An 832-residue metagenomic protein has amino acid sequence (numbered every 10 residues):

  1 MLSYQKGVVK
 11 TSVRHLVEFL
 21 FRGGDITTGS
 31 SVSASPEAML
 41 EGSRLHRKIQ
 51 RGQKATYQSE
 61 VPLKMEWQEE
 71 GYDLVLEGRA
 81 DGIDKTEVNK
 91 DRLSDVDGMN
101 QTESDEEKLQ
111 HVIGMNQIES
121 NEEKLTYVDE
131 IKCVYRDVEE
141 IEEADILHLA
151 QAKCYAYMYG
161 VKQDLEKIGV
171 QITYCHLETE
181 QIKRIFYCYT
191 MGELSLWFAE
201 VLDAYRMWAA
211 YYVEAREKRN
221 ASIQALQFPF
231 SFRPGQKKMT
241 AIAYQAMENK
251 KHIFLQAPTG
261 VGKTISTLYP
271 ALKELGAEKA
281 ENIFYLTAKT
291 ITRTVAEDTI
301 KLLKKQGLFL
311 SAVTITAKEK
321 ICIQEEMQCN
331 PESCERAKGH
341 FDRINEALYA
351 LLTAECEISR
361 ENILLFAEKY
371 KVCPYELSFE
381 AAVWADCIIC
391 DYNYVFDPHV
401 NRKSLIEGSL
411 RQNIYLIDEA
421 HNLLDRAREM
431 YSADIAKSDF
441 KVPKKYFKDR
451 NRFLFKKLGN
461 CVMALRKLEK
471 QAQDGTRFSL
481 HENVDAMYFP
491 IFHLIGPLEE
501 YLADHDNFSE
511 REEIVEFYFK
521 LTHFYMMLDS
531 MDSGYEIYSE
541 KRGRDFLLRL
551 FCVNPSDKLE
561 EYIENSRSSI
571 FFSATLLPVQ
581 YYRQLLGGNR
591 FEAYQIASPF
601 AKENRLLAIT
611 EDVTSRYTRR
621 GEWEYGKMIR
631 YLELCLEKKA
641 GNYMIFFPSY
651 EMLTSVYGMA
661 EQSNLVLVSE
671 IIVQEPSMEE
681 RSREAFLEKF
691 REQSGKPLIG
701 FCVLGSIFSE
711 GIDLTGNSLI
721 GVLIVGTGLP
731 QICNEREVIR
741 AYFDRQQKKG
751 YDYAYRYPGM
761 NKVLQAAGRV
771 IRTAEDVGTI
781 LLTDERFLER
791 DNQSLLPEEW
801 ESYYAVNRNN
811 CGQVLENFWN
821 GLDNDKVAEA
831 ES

Functional and structural regions predicted by a protein language model:
M1-T86: Metal-dependent nuclease catalytic cores that hydrolyze phosphodiester bonds in DNA/RNA, characterized by
Y72-K90, G98, E103-E106, G114 (+1 more regions): Mg2+/Mn2+-dependent nuclease catalytic core
E214-Q256: Conserved pre-motif I regulatory segment
L226, K279-I388, F396, K445 (+3 more regions): A substrate-engagement module of RecA-like helicase motors
E248-P270, N282: Walker A/P-loop
T267, K273, T294, Y370-C387 (+4 more regions): Signature of the SF2 helicase/ATPase Hel1-core->accessory helical subdomain module
I363-I388, H399-I406, E500-T614, R619 (+3 more regions): A contiguous, basic/glycine-rich beta-loop/short-helix subdomain that forms a polymer-engagement track
E611-W623, Q674-L788: Conserved RecA-like P-loop NTPase helicase motor core
